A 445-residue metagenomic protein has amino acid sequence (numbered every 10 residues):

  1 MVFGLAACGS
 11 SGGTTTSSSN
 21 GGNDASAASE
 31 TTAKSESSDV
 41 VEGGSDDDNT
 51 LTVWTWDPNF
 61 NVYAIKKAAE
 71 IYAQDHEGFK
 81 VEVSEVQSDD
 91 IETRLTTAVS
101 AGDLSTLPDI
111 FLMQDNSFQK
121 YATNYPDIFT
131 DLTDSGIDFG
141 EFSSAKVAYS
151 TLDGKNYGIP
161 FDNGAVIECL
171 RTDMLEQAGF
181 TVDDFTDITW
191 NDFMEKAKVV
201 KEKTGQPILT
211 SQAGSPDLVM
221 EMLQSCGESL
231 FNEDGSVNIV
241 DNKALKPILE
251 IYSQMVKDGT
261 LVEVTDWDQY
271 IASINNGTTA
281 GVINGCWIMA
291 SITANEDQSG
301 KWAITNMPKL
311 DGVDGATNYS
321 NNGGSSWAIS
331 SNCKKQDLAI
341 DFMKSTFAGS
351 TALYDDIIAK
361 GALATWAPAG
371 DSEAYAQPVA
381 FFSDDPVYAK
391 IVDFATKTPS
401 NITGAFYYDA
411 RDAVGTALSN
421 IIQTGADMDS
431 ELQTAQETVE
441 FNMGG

Functional and structural regions predicted by a protein language model:
M1-T52, Q74, S430-Q433, E437-G445: Short, low-complexity disordered leader/linker segments with a strong preference for bacterial N-terminal type II
A33-E36, V40-G43, L112-I167, N191-K196 (+5 more regions): Hinge/lid segment of periplasmic solute-binding proteins
V41-E42, P58-K80, A413-V414: Short, polar/charged alpha-helical segment
D47-P58, F79-S84, D109-I110, Y157: Short, well-ordered beta-strand elements
I71-S144, Q177-G179, T278-G281, N295-E296 (+1 more regions): Extracytoplasmic "Venus flytrap"/periplasmic binding protein-like
Q119, I288-S299, D311-T416: C-terminal lobe and pocket-closing loops of periplasmic/extracytoplasmic Venus-flytrap solute-binding proteins
K155-F161, V166, E176, N191-N238 (+2 more regions): Extracytoplasmic/periplasmic solute-binding protein
E195-V199, G235-V264, M307: Glycine-centered hinge/linker elements that transmit conformational signals in sensory and ligand-binding systems
